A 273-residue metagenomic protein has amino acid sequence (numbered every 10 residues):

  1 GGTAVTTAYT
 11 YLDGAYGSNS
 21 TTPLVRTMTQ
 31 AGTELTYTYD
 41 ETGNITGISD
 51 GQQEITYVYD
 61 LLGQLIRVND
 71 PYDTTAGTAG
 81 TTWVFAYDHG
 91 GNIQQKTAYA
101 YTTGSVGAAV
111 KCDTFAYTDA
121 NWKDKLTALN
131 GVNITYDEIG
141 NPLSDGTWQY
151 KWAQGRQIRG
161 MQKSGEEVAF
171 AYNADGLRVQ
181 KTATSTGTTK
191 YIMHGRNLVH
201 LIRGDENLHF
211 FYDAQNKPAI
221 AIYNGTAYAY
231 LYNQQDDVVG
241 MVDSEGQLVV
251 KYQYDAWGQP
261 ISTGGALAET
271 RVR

Functional and structural regions predicted by a protein language model:
G1-T10, T36-Q95, N133-M193, H200 (+1 more regions): Residue-level markers of secondary-structure register and packing in elongated scaffolds
G14-S18, T118: Short loop/turn segments immediately following beta-strands, especially the blade-tip and inter-blade linker loops
S20-L24: Extracellular beta-strand-rich, repetitive "passenger/adhesive" scaffolds that bind or process carbohydrates
V25-T27, L126-T127, R196-I202, A219-A221: Short polybasic amphipathic segments
A86-F115, Q235: A surface-exposed, glycine/aromatic-enriched loop/edge motif typical of exported proteins
V110-A128: Extracellular, surface-exposed repeat architectures
E206-N216: Extended, non-globular alpha-helical segments
